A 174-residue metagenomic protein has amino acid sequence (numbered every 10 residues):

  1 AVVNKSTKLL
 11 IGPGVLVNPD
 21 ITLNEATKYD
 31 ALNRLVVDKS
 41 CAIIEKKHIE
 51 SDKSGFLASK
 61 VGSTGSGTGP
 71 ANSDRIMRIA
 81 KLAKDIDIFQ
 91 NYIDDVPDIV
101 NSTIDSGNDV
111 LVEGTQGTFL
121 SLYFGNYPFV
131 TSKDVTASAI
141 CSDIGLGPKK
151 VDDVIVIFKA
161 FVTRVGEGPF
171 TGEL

Functional and structural regions predicted by a protein language model:
A1-L174: Non-transmembrane, aqueous-exposed alpha-helical and coiled segments at domain scale
